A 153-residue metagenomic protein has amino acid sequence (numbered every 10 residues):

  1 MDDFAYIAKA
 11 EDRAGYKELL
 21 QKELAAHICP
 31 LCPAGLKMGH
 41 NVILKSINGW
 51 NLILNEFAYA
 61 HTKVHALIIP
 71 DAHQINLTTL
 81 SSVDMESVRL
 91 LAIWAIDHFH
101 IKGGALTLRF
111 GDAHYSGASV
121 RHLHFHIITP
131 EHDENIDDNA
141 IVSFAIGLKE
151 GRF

Functional and structural regions predicted by a protein language model:
M1-Q74, K149-F153: Active-site microenvironments that recognize anionic phosphate/pyrophosphate groups
W50, A58-Y59, Q74-I75, I93 (+2 more regions): Short, charged/polar surface micro-motifs in flexible loops or helix N-caps
V64-R89, I93: Short histidine-centered catalytic/ligand-binding loop motif
D71, G111-D112, A118-H132: Histidine-centered catalytic micro-motifs
R89, H98-A105: Short HxH-centered metal-ligating active-site micro-motif
K102-S116: A short glycine-rich, hydrophobically flanked beta-strand micro-motif that places a catalytic Asp/Glu for divalent metal
L106-T107, A118, N135-N139: Short conserved catalytic/interaction loops centered on acidic-Pro-aromatic/His motifs
N135-F153: Metal-dependent nucleotidyltransferase catalytic core
